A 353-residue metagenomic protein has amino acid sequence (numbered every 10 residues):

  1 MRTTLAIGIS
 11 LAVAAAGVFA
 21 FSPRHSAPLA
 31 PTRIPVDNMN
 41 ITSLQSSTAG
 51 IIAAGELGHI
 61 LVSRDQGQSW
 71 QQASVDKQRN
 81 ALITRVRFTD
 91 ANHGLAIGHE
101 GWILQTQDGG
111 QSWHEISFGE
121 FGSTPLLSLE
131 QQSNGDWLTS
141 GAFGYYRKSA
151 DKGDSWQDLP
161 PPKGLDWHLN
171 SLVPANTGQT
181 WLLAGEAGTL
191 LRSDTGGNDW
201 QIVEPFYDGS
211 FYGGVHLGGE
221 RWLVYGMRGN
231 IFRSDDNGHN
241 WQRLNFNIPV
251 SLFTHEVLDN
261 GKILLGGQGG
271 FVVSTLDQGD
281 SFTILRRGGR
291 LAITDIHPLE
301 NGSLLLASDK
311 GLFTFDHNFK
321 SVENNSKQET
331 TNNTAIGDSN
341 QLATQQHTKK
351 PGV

Functional and structural regions predicted by a protein language model:
M1-V353: Residue-level hotspots at or immediately adjacent to binding/recognition sites across diverse folds
